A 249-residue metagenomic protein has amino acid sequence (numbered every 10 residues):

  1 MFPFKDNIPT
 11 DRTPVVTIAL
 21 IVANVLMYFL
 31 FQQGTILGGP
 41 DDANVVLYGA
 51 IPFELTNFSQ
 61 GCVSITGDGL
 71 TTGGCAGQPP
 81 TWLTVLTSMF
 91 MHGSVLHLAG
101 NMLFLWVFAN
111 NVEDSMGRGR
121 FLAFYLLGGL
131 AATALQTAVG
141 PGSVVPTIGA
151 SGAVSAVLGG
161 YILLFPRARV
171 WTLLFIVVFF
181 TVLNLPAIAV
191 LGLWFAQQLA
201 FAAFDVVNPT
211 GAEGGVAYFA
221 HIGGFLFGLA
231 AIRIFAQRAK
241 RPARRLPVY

Functional and structural regions predicted by a protein language model:
M1-Y249: A detector for small-residue-rich transmembrane helices and their helix-helix packing motifs
